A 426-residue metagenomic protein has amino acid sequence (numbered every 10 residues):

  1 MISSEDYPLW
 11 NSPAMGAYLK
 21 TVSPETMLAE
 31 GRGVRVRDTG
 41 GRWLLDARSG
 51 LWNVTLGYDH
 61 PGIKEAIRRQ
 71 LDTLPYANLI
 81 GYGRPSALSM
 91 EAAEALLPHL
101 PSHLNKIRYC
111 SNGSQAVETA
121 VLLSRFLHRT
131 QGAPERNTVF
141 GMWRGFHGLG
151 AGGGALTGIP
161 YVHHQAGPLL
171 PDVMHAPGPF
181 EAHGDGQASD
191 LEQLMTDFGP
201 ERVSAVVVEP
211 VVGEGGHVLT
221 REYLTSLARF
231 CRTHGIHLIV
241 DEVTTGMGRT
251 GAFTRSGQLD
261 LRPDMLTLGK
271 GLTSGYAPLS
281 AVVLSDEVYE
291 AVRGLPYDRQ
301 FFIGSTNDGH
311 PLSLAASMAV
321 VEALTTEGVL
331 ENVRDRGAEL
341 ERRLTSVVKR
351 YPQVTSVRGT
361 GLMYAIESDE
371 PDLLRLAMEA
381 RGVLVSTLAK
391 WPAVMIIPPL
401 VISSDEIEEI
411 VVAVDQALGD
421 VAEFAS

Functional and structural regions predicted by a protein language model:
M1-S426: Conserved N-terminal phosphate-binding loop of PLP-dependent enzymes in the Aspartate aminotransferase
